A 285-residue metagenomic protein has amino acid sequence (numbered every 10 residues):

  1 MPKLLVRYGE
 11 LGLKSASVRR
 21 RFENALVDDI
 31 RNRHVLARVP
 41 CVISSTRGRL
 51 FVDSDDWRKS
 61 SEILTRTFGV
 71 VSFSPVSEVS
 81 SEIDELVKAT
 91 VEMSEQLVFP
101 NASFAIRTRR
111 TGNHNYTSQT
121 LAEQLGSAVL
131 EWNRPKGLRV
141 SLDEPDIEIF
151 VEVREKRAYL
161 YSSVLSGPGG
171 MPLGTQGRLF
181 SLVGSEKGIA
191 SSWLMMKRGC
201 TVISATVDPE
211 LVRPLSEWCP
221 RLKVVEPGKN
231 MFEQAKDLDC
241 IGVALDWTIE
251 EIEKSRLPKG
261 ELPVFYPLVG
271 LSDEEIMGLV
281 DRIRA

Functional and structural regions predicted by a protein language model:
M1-N230, R284-A285: RNA-binding accessory domains that recognize and position tRNA/RNA substrates
S127-V129, V164-G177, G228-A285: Active-site adenylate/phosphate-handling loop in enzymes that bind or generate adenylated species
